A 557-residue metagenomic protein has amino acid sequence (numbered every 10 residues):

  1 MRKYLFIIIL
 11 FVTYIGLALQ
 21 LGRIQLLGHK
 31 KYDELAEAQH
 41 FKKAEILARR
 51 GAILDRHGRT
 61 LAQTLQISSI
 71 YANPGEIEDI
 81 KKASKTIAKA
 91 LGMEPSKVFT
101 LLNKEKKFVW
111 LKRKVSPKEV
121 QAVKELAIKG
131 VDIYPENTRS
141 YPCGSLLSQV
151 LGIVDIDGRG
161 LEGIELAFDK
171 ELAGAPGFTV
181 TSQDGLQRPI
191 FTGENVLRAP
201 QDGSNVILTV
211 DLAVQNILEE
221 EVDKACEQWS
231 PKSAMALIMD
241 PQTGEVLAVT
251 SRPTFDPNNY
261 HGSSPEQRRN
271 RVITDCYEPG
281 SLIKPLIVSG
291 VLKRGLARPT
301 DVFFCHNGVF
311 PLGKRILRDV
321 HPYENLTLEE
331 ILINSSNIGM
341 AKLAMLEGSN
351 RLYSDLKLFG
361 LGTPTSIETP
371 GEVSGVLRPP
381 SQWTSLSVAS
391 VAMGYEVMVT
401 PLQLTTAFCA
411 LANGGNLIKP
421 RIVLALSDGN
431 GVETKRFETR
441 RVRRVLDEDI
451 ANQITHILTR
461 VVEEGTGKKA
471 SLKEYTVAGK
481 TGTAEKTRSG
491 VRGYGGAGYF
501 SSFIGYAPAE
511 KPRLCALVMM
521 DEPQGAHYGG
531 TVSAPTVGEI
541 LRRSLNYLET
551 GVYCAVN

Functional and structural regions predicted by a protein language model:
M1-K31: Hydrophobic alpha-helical transmembrane signal-anchor segments
A44-G92: Juxtamembrane extramembrane loops of integral membrane proteins
E45-R49, S230-S233, F304: Short, small/polar residue-rich loop motifs at catalytic or cofactor-binding pockets
A48, Q63-S69, V154-D157, A248-T254: Short beta->alpha transition motifs characteristic of CBS
A62, Q183-L197, A236-S281, L286-E522 (+3 more regions): Beta-lactam-recognizing serine transpeptidase/beta-lactamase-like catalytic domain environment
K82-K89, N103-G203, V518, G538: Small/polar-residue-rich segments within soluble enzyme cores
F108, I190-A234: Conserved, well-ordered alpha-helix/loop/beta-strand core segments that scaffold catalytic motifs
E433-K435, A534-N557: Short, gly/Ser/Thr-rich active-site loops of penicillin-recognizing serine hydrolases
